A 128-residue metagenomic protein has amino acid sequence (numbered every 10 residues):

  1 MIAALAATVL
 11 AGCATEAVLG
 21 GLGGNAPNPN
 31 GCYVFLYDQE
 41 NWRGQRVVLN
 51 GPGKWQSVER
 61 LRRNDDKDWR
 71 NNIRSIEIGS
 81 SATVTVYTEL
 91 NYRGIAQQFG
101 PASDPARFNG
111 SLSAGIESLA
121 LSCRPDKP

Functional and structural regions predicted by a protein language model:
M1-I2: Bacterial N-terminal signal peptides that target proteins for export
V9-G12: C-terminal motif of bacterial Sec signal peptides marking the signal peptidase cleavage site
A14-P128: Compact beta-sheet-dominated domain cores in extracellular/mature segments
